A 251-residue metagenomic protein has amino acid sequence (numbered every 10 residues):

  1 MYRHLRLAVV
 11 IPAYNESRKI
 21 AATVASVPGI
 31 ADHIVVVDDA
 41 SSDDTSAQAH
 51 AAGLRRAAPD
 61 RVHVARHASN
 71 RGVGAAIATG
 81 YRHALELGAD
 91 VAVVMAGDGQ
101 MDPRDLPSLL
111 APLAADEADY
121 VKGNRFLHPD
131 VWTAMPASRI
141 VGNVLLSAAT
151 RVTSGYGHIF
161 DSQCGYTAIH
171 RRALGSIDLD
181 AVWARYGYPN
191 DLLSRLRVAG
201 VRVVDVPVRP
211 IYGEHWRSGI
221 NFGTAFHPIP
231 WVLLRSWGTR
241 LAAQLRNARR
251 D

Functional and structural regions predicted by a protein language model:
M1-H4, Y156, D180-D251: Hydrophobic helical membrane-anchoring modules
M1-S26: N-proximal low-complexity "stem/linker" segments adjacent to membrane-targeting elements
R6-A8, H33, D191: Cell-envelope/extracellular polymer assembly enzymes that use nucleotide-activated donors
R18-A22, D43-G53: Acidic helix N-cap motif at the loop->helix transition within catalytic regions of sugar-transfer enzymes
D32-S41, H63-R66: Short beta-strand/loop segment that forms part of the nucleotide-sugar
D38-Q48, S69, G99: A conserved acidic beta->alpha catalytic loop
H67-E86, P103-Y186, G213-I229: Acceptor/aglycone-binding surface of glycosyltransferases and processive sugar-polymer synthases
A89-Q100: Short beta-strand-to-loop acidic/aromatic patch adjacent to the donor-nucleotide binding site
